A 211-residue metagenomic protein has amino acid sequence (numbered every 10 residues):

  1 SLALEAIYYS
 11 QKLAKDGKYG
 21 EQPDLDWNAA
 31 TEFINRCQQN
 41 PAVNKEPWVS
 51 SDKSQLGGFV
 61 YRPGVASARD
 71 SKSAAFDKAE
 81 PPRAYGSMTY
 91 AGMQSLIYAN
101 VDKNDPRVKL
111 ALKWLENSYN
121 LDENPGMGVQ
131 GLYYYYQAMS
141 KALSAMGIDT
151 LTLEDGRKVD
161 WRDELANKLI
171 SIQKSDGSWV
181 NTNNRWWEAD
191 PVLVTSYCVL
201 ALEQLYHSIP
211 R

Functional and structural regions predicted by a protein language model:
S1-N167, S171-R211: An alpha-helical repeat/solenoid feature that recognizes helix-turn-helix modules
